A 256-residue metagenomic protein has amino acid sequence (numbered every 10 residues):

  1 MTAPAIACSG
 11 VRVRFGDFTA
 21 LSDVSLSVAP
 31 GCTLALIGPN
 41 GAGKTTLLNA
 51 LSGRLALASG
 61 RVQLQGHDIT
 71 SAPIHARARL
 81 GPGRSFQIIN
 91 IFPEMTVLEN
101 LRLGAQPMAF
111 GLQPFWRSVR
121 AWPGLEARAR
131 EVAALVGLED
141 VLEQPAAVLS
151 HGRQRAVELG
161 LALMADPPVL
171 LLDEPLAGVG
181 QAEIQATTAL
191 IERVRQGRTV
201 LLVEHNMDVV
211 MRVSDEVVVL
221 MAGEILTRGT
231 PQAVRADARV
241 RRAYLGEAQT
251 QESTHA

Functional and structural regions predicted by a protein language model:
T2-A256: Glycine-rich phosphate-binding loops of nucleotide-dependent enzymes
